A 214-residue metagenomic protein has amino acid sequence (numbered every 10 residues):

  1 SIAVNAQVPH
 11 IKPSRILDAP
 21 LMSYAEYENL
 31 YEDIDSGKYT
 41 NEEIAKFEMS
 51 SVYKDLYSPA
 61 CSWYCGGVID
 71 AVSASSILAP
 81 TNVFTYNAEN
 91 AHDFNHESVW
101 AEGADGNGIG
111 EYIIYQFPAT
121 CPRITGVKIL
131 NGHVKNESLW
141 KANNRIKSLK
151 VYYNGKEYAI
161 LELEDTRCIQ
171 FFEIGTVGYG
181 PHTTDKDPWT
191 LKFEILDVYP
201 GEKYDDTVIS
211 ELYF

Functional and structural regions predicted by a protein language model:
S1-Q7: Bacterial Sec-dependent N-terminal signal peptides
Q7-G37, E42-I44, N107-G110, H133-F214: Trp- and acidic/polar-enriched beta-sheet ligand-binding modules for extracellular glycan and matrix recognition
V8-Q116: Disordered, acidic Ser/Thr/Pro-rich linker "stalks" and the adjacent N-terminal cap of the next globular domain
D70, T125-G126, S210: A short, local hydrophobic-aromatic micro-motif
V99-G103, Y112, P122, L149 (+1 more regions): Broad hydrophobic/π-residue packing in well-ordered secondary structure
G108-G110, A119-K128, P188: Extended extracellular/luminal ectodomain segments enriched in beta-structured repeat modules
Q116, K128-L130, E194: Beta-strand residues in well-ordered beta-sheet regions across diverse protein folds
